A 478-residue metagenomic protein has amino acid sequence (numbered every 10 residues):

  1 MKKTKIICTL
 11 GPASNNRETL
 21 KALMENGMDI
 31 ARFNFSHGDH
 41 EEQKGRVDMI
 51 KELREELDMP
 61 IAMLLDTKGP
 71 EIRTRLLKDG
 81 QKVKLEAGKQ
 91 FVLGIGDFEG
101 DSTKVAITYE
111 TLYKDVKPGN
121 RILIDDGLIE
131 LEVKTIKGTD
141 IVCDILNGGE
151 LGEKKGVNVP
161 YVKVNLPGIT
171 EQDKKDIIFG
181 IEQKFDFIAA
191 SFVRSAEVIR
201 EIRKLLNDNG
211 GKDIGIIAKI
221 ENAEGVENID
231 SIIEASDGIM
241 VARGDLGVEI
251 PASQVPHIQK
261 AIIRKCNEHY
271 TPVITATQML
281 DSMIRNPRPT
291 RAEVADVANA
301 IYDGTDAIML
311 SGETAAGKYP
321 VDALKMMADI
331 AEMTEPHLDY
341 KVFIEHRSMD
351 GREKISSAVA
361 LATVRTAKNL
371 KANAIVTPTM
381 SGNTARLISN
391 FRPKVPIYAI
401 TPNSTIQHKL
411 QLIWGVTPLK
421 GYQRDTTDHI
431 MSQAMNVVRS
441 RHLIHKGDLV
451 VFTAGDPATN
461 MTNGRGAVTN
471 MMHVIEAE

Functional and structural regions predicted by a protein language model:
M1-E478: Non-catalytic helical/linker scaffolds that mediate oligomerization, partner binding, and domain coupling around large
